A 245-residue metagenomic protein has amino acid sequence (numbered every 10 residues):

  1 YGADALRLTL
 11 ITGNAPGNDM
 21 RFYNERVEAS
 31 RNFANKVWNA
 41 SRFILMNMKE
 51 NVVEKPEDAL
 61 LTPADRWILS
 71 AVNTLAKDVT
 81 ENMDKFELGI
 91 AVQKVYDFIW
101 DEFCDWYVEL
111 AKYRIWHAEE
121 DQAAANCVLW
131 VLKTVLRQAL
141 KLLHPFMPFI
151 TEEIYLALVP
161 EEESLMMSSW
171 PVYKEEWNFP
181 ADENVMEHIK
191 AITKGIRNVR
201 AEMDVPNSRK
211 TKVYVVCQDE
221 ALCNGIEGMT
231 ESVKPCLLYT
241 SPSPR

Functional and structural regions predicted by a protein language model:
Y1-A59, V159-E161, L165, E202-K212 (+2 more regions): Catalytic adenosine-cofactor/nucleotide-binding cores of aminoacyl-tRNA synthetases and other
Y1-D4, G17-N32, P63, K85 (+2 more regions): Conserved phosphate-binding loops in nucleotide/dinucleotide-binding enzymes
A5-T12, S41, V95-I99, Y107 (+2 more regions): Short alpha-helical scaffolding segments that buttress acidic/His motifs in well-ordered protein cores
I11, N51-K77, E109-K194: Acidic, turn-prone loop/beta-hairpin segments
D19-N24, A71, D78-F98, E102 (+5 more regions): Conserved alpha/beta enzyme-core scaffolds, especially Rossmann-like or related mixed alpha/beta domains that build
E28, A157-S241, R245: C-terminal low-complexity, glycine/proline- and small-hydrophobic-enriched intrinsically disordered tails that act as
N32-A40, R66-T74, Q93-Y113: Core structural elements
